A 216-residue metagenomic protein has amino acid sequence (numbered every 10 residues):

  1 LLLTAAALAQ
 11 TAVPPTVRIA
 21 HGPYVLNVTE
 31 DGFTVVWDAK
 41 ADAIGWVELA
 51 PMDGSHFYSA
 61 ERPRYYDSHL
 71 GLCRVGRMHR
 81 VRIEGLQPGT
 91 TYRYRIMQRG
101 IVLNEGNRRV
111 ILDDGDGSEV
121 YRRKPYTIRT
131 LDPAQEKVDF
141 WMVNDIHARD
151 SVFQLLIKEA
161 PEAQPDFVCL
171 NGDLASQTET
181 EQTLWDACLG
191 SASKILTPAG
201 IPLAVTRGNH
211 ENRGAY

Functional and structural regions predicted by a protein language model:
L2-A9: Hydrophobic h-region of N-terminal signal peptides that target proteins for export in Gram-negative bacteria
A9-M142, P161-E162: Acidic, histidine-bearing metal-coordination/catalytic regions of metal-dependent phosphoesterases
L103-N107, P133-Y216: Active-site neighborhood of divalent metal-dependent phosphoester/pyrophosphate hydrolases
